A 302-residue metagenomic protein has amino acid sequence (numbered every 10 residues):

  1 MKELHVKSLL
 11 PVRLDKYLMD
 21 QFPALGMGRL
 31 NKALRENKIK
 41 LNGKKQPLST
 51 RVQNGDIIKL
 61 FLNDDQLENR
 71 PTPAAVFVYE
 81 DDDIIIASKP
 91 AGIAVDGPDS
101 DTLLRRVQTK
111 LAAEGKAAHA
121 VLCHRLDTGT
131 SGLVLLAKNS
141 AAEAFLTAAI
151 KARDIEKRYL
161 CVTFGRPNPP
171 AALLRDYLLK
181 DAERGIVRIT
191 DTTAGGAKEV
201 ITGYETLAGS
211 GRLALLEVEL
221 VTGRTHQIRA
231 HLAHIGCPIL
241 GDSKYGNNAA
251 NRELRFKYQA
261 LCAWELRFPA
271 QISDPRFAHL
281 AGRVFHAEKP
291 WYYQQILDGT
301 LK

Functional and structural regions predicted by a protein language model:
M1-K32, A194-K198, G211, V221 (+1 more regions): Pseudouridine synthases involved in rRNA/tRNA modification
M1-R184, G195-K198, G209, W291-L297: RNA pseudouridine synthases
P47-R51, E217, Y258: Short, surface-exposed secondary-structure edge patches
D56, K157, A214, Q259 (+1 more regions): Glycine-rich GHKL/ HATPase_c ATP-binding element in histidine kinases
I85, A214-E219: Short, well-ordered beta-strand segments enriched in hydrophobic/aromatic residues
N168-P169, E183, A208-R212, T225 (+2 more regions): Short, conserved beta-turn/loop elements at beta-strand boundaries and strand-helix junctions
Y204: Long C-terminal interaction/binding lobes of large macromolecular proteins
